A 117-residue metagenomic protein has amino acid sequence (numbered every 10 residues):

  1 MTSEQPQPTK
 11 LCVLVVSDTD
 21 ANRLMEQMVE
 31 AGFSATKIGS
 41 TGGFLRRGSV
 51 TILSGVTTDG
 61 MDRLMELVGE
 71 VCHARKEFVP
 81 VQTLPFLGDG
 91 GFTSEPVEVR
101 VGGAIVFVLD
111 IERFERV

Functional and structural regions predicted by a protein language model:
M1-V117: Positively charged, small/polar-rich N-terminal and surface patches that mediate targeting and assembly and bind
